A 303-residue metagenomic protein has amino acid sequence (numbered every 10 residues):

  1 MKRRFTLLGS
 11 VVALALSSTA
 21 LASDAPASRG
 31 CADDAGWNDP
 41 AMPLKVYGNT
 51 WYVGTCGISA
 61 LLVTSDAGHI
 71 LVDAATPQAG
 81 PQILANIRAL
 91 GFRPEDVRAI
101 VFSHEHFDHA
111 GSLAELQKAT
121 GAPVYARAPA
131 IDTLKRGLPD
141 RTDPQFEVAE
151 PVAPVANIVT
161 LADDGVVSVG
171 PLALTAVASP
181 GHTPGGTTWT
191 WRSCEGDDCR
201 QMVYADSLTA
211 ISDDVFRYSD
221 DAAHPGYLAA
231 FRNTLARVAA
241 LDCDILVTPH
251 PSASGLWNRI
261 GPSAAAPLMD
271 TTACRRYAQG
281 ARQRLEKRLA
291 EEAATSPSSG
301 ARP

Functional and structural regions predicted by a protein language model:
M1-G9: Bacterial N-terminal signal peptides that target proteins for export
G9-S18: Bacterial N-terminal signal peptides
S23-A32, D39-P40, K45-G48, D96 (+4 more regions): Metallo-beta-lactamase
G36-L90, P94, T188-A210: Conserved beta-strand hairpin/beta-sheet module of binuclear metal-dependent hydrolase folds, prominently
N49, V63, D73, I83 (+7 more regions): Divalent metal-coordination and catalytic microenvironments
T50, Q78-P81, R88-V166, A266 (+1 more regions): Active-site HxH/HxHxD metal-binding segment of metal-dependent hydrolases
H69, T76-Q78, A156-N157, V166-S168 (+3 more regions): Metallo-beta-lactamase
P267-P303: C-terminal regulatory/interaction regions
